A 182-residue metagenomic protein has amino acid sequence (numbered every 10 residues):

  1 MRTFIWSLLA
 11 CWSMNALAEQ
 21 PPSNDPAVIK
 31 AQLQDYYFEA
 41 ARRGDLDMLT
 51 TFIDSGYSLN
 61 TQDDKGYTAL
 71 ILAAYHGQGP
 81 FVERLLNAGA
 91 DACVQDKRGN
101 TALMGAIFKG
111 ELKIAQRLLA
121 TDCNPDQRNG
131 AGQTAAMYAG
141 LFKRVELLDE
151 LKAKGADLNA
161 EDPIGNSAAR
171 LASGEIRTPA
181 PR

Functional and structural regions predicted by a protein language model:
A18-S55, D64-Y67: Intrinsically disordered, low-complexity regulatory segments in ankyrin-centric signaling systems
E39-G44, L72-Q78, G105-E111, Y138-R144 (+1 more regions): Ankyrin repeat A-helix N-terminal signature
D45-I53, Q78-L86, E111-L119, R144-K152 (+1 more regions): Ankyrin repeat structural motif
Y67, I71-E83, N87, C93-T121: Alpha-helical adaptor scaffolds
G140-R182: Leucine-rich solenoid repeat scaffolds
